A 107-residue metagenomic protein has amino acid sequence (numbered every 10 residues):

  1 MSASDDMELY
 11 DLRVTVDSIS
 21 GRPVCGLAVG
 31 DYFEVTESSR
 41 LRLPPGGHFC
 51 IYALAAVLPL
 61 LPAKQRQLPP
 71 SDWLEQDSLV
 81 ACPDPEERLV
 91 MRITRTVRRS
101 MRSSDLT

Functional and structural regions predicted by a protein language model:
S2-V14: Short, basic/aromatic beta-hairpin or loop at an interaction surface
V14-P23: Short acidic, Pro/Gly- and aromatic-enriched capping/linker segments at domain boundaries
S20-G21, S38-L43: Short, charged beta-turn/beta-strand-edge "cap" motif at the junction between a beta-strand and an adjacent loop
P45-K64: Short, compositionally biased
Q67-T107: Short, compact, well-ordered microdomains
